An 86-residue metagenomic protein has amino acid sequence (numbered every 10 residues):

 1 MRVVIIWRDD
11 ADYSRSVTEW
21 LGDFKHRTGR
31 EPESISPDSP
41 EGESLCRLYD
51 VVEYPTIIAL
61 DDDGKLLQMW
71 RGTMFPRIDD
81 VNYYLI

Functional and structural regions predicted by a protein language model:
M1-T28: Local sequence-structure signature of Cys/Sec-based thiol-disulfide redox active-site neighborhoods
W7-D9, G29-G42: Thiol-based oxidoreductase modules, predominantly thioredoxin-like and allied folds used for disulfide exchange
Y13, E41, R77: Short phosphate-engaging motifs
R15, E43-S44, Q68: Alpha-helical elements of the RecA-like P-loop NTPase motor core of helicases
T18-L21, L48-Y49, T73: Short, glycine/charged-enriched secondary-structure capping and boundary segments
E41-Y49: N-terminal beta-loop-helix "entrance" segment that forms/cooperates in small-molecule cofactor or anionic ligand
Y49-A59: Structural micro-motif
A59-I86: Non-catalytic, surface beta->alpha helical segment in thiol-disulfide oxidoreductase systems
